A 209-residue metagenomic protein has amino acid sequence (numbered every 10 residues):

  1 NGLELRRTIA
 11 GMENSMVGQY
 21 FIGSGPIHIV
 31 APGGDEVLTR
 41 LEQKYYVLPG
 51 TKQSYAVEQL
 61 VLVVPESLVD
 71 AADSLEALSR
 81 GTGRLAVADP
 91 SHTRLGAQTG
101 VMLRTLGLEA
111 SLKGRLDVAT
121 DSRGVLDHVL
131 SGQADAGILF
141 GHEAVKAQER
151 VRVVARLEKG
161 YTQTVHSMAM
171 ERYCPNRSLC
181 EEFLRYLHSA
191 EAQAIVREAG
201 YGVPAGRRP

Functional and structural regions predicted by a protein language model:
N1-R6, A10, N14-P209: Exported/periplasmic ABC-transporter solute-binding proteins
